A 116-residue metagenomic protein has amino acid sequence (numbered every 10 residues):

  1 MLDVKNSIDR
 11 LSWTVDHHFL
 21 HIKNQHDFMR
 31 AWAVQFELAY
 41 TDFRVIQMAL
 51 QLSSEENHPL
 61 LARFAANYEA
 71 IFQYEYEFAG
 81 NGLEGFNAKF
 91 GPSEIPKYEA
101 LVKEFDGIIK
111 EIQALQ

Functional and structural regions predicted by a protein language model:
M1-F43: Short terminal alpha-helical segments
K5, D9-S12, D16, A62-A65 (+2 more regions): Generic detector of well-ordered alpha-helical segments enriched in charged/polar residues, highlighting helical
S12-F19, Y40-Q47, I71-L83, I109: Extended amphipathic alpha-helical scaffold segments
L20, E37, Q51, N57-P59 (+3 more regions): Short, flexible coil/linker elements and helix-boundary hinge sites characteristic of intrinsically disordered
L20-A33, Q51-H58, G80-I95: Charged, low-complexity interaction regions
D42-A66: Short, solvent-exposed, charged loop/turn and helix-capping segments that join or cap alpha-helices on peripheral
E69-Q116: Amphipathic alpha-helical binding modules
